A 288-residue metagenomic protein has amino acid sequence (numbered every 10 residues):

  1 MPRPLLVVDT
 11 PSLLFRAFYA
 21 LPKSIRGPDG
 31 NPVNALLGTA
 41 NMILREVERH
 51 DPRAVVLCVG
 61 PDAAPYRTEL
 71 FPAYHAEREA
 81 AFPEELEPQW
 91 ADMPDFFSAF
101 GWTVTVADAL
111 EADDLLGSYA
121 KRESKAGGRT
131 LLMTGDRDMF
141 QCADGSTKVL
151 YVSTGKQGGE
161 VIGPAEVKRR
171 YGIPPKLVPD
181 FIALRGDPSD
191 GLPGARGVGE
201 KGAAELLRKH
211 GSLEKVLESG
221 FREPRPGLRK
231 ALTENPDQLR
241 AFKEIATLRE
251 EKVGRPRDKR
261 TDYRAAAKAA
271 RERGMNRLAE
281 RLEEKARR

Functional and structural regions predicted by a protein language model:
P2, D51-V56, S146, G159-R288: Non-catalytic nucleic-acid-binding/docking modules located in mid-to-C-terminal regions of nucleic-acid enzymes
P2-M133, R137-G158, G163, R240-R255 (+1 more regions): Noncatalytic, basic helical substrate-engagement surface that gates or grips nucleic-acid strands
